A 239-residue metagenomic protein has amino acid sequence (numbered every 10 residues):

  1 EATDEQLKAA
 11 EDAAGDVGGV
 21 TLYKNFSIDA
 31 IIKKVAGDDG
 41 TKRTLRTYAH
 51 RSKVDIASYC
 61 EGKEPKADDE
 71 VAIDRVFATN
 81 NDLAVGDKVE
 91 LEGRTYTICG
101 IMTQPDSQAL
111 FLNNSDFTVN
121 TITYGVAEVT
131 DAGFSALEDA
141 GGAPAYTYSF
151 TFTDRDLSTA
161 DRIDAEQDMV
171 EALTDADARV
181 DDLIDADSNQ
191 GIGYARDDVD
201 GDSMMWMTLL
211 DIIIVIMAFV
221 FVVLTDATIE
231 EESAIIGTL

Functional and structural regions predicted by a protein language model:
E1-A218, A227: Membrane transport/envelope proteins' first extracytoplasmic loop
F219-L239: Interfacial "coupling" helices/loops that link adjacent transmembrane helices in transporter permeases
